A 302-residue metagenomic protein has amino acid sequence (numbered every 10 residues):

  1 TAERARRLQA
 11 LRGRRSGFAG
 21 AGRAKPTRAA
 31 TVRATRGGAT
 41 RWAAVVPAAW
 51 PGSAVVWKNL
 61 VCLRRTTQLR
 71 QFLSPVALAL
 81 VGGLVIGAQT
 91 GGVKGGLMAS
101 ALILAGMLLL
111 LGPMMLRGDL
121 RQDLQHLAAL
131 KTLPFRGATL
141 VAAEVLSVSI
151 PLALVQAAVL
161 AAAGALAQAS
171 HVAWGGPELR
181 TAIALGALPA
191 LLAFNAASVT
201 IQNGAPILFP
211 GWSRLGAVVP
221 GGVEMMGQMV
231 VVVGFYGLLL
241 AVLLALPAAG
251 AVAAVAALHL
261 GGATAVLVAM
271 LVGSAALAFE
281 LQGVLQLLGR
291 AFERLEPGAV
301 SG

Functional and structural regions predicted by a protein language model:
T1-L109, P113-M114, L160-G302: Transmembrane alpha-helical segments and their membrane-interface loop/helix boundaries that make up the transmembrane
S16-A19, A128, F135-A138: Membrane-cytosol interface motif
G96, P113-L133: Transmembrane helix boundary and interhelical loop/hinge segments in multi-pass membrane proteins
A101, L120, A129-L130, V155-V159 (+1 more regions): A glycine-rich, aromatic-flanked flexible loop/lid motif
L124, K131-P134, E144-V145, A161 (+2 more regions): Active-site proximal loops enriched in glycine and acidic residues that flank catalytic Cys/His/Asp and coordinate
G137-L166, V233-L239: Selective transmembrane-helix segments that form parts of the transport pathway or gating/packing helices in multipass
